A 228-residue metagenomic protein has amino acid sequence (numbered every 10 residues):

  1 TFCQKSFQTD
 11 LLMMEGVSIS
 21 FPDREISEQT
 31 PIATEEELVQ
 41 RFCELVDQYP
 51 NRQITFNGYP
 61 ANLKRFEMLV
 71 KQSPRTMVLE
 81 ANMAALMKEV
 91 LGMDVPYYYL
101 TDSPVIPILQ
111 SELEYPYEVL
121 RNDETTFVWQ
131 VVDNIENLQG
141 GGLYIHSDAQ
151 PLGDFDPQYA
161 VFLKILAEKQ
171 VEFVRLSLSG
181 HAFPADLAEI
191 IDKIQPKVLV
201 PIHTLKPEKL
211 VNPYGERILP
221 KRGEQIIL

Functional and structural regions predicted by a protein language model:
T1-K64, M68: His/Asp/Glu-rich metal-coordinating catalytic cores of metallo-dependent phosphodiesterases/hydrolases acting on
C3-Q8, D94-S103, F173: Structural recognition of alpha->loop->beta junctions
S18-P22, G58-F66, N82-M87, L152-D154 (+2 more regions): Active-site environment of divalent metal-dependent phosphoester hydrolases
R24-I26, E67-M68, E89-V90, Q139-G141 (+1 more regions): A short secondary-structure junction signal
A33-R41, P60-K64, N82, P157 (+3 more regions): Conserved active-site and cofactor/substrate-binding residues in soluble primary-metabolism enzymes
V39-C43, D47, K88, E118 (+2 more regions): Generic detector of well-ordered alpha-helical segments enriched in charged/polar residues, highlighting helical
D47-Y49, Q53-E112, Y144: Active-site core of metal-dependent hydrolases
P74-R75, S103-L228: C-terminal regulatory/interaction regions
